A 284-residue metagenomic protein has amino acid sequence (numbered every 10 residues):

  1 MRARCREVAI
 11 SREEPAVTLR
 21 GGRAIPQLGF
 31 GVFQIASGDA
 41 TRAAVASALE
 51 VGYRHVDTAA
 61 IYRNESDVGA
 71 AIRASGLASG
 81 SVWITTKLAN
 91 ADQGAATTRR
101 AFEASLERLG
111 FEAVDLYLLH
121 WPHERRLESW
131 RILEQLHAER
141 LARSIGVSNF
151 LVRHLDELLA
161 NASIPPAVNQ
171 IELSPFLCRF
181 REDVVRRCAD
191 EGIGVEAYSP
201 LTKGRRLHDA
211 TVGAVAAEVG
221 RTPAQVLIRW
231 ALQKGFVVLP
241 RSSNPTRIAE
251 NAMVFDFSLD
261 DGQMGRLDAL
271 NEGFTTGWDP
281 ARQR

Functional and structural regions predicted by a protein language model:
M1-V82, E272, T276, R282-R284: N-terminal binding-site loop/beta-alpha segment at the start of enzyme catalytic domains that lines or forms
I10-V17, S66, I72, A101-A104 (+2 more regions): Alpha-helical scaffolding within the catalytic cores of extracellular/periplasmic polymer-degrading hydrolases
L19-R20, G69-S79, E103-G110, Q135-H137 (+2 more regions): Acidic (Asp/Glu)-rich catalytic clusters
A36-L49, G94-L109, R153-D156: Short, acidic/polar
S37, W121-R284: Beta/alpha (TIM)-barrel catalytic core signal, keyed to glycine-rich beta->alpha loops juxtaposed to Asp/Glu that bind
Y53, F111-V114, A142, P166: A structural motif
S79-D92, D115-P122, N149, Q170-L173: A short, structured active-site edge motif that brings together acidic residues
A91-W130, E134: Glycine/small-residue-rich loop that forms an oxyanion/phosphate-binding "nest" at active or ligand-binding sites
